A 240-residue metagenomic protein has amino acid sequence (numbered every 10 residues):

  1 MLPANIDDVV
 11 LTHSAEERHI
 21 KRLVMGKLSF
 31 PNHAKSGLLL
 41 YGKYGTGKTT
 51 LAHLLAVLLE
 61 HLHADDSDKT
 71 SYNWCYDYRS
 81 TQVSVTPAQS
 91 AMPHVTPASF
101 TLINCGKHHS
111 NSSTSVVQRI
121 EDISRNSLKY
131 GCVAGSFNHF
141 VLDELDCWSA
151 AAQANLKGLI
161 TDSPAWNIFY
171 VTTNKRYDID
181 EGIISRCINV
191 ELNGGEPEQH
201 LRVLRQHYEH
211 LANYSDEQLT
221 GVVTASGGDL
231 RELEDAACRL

Functional and structural regions predicted by a protein language model:
M1-K43, V57, D122-V133: Pre-Walker A (pre-P-loop) alpha-helix and adjacent loop at the N terminus of AAA/AAA+ ATPase modules, a conserved
S14-R18, S84, V95-V133: Short glycine-rich substrate-engagement loop in P-loop NTPases that contacts/grips substrate
S29-L102: Walker A/P-loop
K35-S36, T96-F100, S136-F137, P164-N167 (+2 more regions): Short glycine-/polar-rich loops that comprise or flank the Walker A/P-loop and associated switch/sensor motifs
K48-T49, H53, S110-S113, W148-A150 (+2 more regions): Switch/connector loops and helix/strand junctions flanking conserved nucleotide-binding motifs in nucleotide-processing
S124-C132, L142-N174, D178-S185: Conserved catalytic/switch belt of AAA+ P-loop NTPases
I188-L201: Conserved AAA+ ATPase "SRH/arginine-finger" region at the nucleotide-binding site
T220-A225, R231-L240: C-terminal helical "lid" of AAA+/P-loop NTPase domains
